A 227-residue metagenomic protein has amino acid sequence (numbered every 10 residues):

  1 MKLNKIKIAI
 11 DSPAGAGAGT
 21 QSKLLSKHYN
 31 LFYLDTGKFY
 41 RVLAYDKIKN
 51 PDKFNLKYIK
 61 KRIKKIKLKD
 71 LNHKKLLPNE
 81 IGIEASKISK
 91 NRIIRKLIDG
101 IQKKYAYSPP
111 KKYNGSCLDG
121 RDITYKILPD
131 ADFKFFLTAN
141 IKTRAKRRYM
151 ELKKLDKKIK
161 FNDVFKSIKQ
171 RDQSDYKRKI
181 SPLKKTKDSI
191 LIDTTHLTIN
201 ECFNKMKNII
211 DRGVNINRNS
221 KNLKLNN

Functional and structural regions predicted by a protein language model:
K2-L3, L76, G82-I83, G100 (+2 more regions): NTP-dependent small-molecule kinase module
I8-I10: Hydrophobic anchor at the beta1->P-loop junction of P-loop NTPases
P13: P-loop (Walker A) phosphate-binding loop of NTP-binding proteins
G19-T20: Walker A/P-loop
S26-T36, K49: Post-Walker A helix-loop "phosphate-sensing" segment adjacent to the P-loop in P-loop NTPases
F39-S116, D122, K142, K146 (+3 more regions): ATP-dependent small-molecule kinase phosphotransfer cores that center on conserved nucleotide phosphate-binding segments
S116, D132-F136, S189-L191: Short, well-ordered beta-strand core segments
